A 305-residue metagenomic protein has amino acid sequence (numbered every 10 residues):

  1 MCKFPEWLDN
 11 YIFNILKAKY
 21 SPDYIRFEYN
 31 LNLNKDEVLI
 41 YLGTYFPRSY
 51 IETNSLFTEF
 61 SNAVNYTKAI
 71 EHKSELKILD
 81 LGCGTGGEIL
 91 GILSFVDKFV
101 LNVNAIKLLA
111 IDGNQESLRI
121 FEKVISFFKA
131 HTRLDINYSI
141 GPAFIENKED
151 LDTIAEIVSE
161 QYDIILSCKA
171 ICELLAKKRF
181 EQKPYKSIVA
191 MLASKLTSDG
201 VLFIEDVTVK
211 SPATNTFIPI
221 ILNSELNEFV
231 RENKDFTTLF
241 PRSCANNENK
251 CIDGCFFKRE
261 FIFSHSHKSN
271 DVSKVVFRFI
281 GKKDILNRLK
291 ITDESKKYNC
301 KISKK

Functional and structural regions predicted by a protein language model:
M1-I25: N-terminal auxiliary segments of SAM/dcSAM-dependent transferases
L31-T67: Class I SAM-dependent methyltransferase Rossmann-like catalytic core, especially the SAM/SAH-binding loop
T85-N102: Conserved SAM-binding loop of SAM-dependent methyltransferases across substrates and taxa, primarily the Class I
I120-E156: S-adenosyl-L-methionine
D163-Q182: A short SAM/SAH-binding and catalytic strip from SAM-dependent methyltransferases
Q182-S198: A short glycine-rich, Lys/Arg-flanked "PGG" loop and its adjoining helix->strand segment in the class I
S198-D206: Conserved beta-strand signature within the Rossmann-like core of class I S-adenosyl-L-methionine
A213-N299: Class I S-adenosyl-L-methionine
